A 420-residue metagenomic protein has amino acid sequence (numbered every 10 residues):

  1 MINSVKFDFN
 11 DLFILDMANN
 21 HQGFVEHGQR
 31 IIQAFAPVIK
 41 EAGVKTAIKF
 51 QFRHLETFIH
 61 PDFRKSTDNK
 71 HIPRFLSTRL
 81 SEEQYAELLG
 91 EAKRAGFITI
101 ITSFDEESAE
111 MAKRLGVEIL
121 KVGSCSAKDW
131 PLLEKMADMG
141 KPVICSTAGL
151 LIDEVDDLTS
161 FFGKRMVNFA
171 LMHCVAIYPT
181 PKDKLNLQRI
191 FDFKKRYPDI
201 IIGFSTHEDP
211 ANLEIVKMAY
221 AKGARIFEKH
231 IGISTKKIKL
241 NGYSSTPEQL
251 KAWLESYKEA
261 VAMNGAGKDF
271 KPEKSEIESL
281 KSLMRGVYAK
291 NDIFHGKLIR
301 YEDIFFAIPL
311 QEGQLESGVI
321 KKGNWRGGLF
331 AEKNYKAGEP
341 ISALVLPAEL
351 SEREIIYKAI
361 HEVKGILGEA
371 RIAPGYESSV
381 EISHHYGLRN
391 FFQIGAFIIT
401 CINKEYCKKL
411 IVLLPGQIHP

Functional and structural regions predicted by a protein language model:
M1-Y357: Catalytic cores and adjacent flexible loops of soluble metabolic enzymes that perform enolate/carbanion chemistry on
F9, A221, Y406-C407, L414-P415: Short, well-ordered loop/turn elements at secondary-structure boundaries
Y288, F330, I398-T400, L410-V412: Ordered hydrophobic segments in well-structured contexts
S351-C407: A short, N-terminal "cap"/entry segment at the start of jelly-roll beta-barrel domains of the cupin/DSBH fold
F392-I394, L410-P420: Conserved short histidine dyad/triad with adjacent acidic residue
